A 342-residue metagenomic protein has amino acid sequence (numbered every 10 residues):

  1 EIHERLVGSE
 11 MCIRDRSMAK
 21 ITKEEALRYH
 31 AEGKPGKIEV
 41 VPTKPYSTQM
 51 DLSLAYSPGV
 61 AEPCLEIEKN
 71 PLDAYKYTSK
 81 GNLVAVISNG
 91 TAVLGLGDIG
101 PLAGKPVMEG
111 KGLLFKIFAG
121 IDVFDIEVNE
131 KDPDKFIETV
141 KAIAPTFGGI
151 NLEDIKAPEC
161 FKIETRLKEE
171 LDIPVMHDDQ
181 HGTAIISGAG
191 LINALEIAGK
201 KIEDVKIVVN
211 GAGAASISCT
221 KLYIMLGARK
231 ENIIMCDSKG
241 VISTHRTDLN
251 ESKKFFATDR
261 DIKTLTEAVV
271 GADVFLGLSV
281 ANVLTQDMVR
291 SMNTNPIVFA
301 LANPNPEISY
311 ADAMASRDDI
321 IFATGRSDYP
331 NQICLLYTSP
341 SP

Functional and structural regions predicted by a protein language model:
E1-D15, Y337-P342: Single conserved hydrophobic/aromatic residue that forms the stacking wall/gate of nucleotide- or nucleobase-binding
L6, A144, I202, A268-V269 (+1 more regions): A short, aliphatic-rich alpha-helical micro-motif
M18-V175: N-terminal ligand-binding/catalytic initiation module
L102-P106, A189-A272: Glycine-rich phosphate/diphosphate-binding loop of Rossmann-like nucleotide-binding domains
C160, T183-G188, A214-K221, V283-T285 (+1 more regions): Short glycine/serine/threonine-rich phosphate/pyrophosphate-binding segments that cradle anionic phosphate groups
H177-N193: A glycine-rich, Thr/Ser-enriched phosphate-binding loop motif common to dinucleotide/cofactor-binding enzymes
N282-P296: Rossmann-fold NAD(P) dinucleotide-binding segment
A302-I333: Rossmann-fold NAD(P)-binding glycine/threonine-rich loop
